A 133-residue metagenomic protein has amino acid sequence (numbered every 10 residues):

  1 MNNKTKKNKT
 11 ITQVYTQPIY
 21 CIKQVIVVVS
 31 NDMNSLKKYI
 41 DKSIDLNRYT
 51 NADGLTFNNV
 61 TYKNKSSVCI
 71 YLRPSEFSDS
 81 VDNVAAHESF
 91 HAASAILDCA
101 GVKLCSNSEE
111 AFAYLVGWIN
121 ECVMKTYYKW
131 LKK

Functional and structural regions predicted by a protein language model:
M1-S35, S67-C69, C105, Y128-K129 (+1 more regions): N-terminal low-structure segments adjacent to metalloprotease catalytic domains across cellular compartments
V14-Q17, N47, H87: Compositionally biased, intrinsically disordered low-complexity segments
K37-D79, A92-A95: Active-site scaffold of zinc-dependent metalloenzymes
E76-S80, L104-N107: Short coil/turn segments at secondary-structure boundaries
S80-S89: Short alpha-helical catalytic segment bearing the HExxH-like zincin motif of zinc-dependent metalloproteases
S89-S106: Catalytic Zn2+-binding segment of zinc metalloproteases
L104-K133: Post-HExxH zinc-binding segment in Zn-dependent metallohydrolases
